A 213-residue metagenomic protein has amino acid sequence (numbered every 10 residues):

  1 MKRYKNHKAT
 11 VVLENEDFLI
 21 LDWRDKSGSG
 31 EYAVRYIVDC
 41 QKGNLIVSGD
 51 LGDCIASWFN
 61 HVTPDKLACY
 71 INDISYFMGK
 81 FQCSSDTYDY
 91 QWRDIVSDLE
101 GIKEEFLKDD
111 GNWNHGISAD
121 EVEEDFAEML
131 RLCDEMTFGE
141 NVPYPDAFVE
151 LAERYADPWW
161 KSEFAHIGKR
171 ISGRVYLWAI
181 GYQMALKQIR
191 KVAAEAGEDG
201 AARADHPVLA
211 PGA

Functional and structural regions predicted by a protein language model:
M1-S48, D53: Short N-terminal edge-element motif at the start of the domain
R3, D17, C69, S75-Y76 (+5 more regions): Intrinsically disordered, low-complexity N-terminal regions enriched in serine/proline/glycine with scattered basic
L19, C54, Y88, D109 (+2 more regions): Acidic, low-complexity intrinsically disordered regions
R24-Y32, T63-N72, L107-E121, F138-V142 (+1 more regions): Intrinsically disordered, low-complexity coil segments
Y36-F81: Aromatic- and glycine-enriched beta-alpha-beta binding-site module
A68-L132: An exposed acidic His-Trp-rich patch
N112-A213: A eukaryote-biased signal for long
